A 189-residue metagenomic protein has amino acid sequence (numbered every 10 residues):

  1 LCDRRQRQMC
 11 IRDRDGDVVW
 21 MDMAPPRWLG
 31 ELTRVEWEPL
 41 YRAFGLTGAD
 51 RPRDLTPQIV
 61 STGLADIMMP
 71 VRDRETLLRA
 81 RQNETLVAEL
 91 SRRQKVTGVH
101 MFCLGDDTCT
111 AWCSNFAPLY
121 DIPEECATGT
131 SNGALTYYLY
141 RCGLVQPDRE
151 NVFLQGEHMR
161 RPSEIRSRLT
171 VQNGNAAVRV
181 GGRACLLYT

Functional and structural regions predicted by a protein language model:
L1-R7, I11, Y188: Single conserved hydrophobic/aromatic residue that forms the stacking wall/gate of nucleotide- or nucleobase-binding
R5, L139-F153: Phosphate-handling active-site elements
R14, W20-P25, F44, P70-D73 (+4 more regions): Short, structured patches in soluble enzyme cores that scaffold and shape functional sites
R34-L55, Q82-T85: Active-site glycine-rich loop that binds ribose-phosphate moieties when present
L55-R81: Active-site rim beta-loop-alpha module in soluble metabolic enzymes
G63, G129, V180: Divalent metal-coordination and catalytic microenvironments
T85-I122, N151-V178: Conserved phosphate-donor
I122-T136: Short glycine/threonine-rich catalytic loop with a Thr-x-Gly-x-Asp
